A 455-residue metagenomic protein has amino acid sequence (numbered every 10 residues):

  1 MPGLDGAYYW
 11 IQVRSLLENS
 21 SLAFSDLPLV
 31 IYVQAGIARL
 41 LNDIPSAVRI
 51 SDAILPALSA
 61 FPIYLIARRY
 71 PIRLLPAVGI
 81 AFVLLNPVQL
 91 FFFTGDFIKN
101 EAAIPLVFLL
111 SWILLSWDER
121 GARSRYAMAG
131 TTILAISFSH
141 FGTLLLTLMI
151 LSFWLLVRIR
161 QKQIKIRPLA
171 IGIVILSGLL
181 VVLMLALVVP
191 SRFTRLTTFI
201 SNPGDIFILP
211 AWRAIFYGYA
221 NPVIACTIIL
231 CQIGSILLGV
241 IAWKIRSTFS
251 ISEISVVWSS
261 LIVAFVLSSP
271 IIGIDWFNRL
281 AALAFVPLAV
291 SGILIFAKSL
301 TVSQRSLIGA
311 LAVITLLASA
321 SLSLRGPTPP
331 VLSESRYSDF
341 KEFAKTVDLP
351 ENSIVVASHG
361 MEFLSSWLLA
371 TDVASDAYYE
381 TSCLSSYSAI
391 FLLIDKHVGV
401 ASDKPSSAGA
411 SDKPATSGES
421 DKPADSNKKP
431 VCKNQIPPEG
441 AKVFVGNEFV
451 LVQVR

Functional and structural regions predicted by a protein language model:
M1-Q12, L22-G36, V331-D339: Extracytoplasmic catalytic/substrate-binding loops of multi-pass membrane glycan-assembly enzymes
D5, S25-L27, I98-K99, A103 (+2 more regions): Transmembrane catalytic cores of multi-pass membrane glycosyltransferases and polysaccharide-assembly enzymes
W10, V30, Q34-R39, S51-Y70 (+2 more regions): Membrane-embedded helix bundles of polyisoprenyl
V13-L17, A310-S386, Q435: Extracytoplasmic
N100, L145, G273-T301: Hydrophobic/aromatic-rich transmembrane helices and adjacent perimembrane loops
G121, Q161-I171, I236-V263, S268 (+2 more regions): Membrane-interface helix-loop-helix junctions at transmembrane boundaries of multi-pass membrane enzymes, predominantly
G172-L176, F296-L324: Signature aromatic-anchored transmembrane alpha helix within multi-pass, membrane-resident enzymes that catalyze glycan
A389-R455: Aromatic/acidic, Gly/Pro-rich catalytic loop(s) in extracytoplasmic/lumenal soluble domains of multi-pass membrane
